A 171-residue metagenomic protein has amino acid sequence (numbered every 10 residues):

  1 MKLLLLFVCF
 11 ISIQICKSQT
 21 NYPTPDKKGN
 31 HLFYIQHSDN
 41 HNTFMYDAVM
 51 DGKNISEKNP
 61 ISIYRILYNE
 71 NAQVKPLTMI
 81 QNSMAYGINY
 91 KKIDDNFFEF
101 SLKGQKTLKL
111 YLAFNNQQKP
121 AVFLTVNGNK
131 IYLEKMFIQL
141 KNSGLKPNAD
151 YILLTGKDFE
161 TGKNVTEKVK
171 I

Functional and structural regions predicted by a protein language model:
M1-P23: Bacterial Sec-dependent N-terminal signal peptides
L4, D47, I138-L140: Residue-level detector of functional hotspots within protein domains
L6-I11, L32, T43, I63 (+4 more regions): Intrinsic disorder/low-structure terminal segments
I11-I15, I35, V165-K168: Generic N-terminal leader/processing signal
Q19-Q81, K163-N164: N-terminal export/targeting and maturation segments
H37-H41, K91-D94, N115-N116, G144-N148: Short, ordered beta-strand-loop transition motifs
S62-Y132: Mature extracytoplasmic domains of secretory-pathway proteins
K103-I171: Extracytoplasmic electrostatic interaction patches
